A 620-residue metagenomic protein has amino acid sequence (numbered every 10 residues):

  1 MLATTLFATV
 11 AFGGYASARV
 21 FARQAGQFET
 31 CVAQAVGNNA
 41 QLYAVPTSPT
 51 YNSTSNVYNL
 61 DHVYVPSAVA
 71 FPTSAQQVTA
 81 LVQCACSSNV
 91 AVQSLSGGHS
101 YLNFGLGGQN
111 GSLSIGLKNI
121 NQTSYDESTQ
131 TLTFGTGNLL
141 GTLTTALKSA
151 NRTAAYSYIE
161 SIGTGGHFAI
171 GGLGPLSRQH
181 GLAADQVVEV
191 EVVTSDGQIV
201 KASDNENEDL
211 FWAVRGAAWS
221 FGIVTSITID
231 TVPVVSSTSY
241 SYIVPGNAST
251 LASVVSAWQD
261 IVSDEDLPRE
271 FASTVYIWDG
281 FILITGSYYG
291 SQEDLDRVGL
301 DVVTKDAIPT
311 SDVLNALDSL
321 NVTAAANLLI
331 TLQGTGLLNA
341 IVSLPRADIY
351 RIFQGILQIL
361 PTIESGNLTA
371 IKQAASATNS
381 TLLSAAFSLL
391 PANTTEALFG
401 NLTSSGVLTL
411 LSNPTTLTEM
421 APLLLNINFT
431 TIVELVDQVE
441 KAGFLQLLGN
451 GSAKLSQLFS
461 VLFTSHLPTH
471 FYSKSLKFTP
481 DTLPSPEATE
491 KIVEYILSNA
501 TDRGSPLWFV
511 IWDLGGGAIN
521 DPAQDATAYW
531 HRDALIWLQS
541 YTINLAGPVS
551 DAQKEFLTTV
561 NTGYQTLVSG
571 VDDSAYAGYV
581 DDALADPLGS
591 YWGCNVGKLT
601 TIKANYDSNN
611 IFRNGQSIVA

Functional and structural regions predicted by a protein language model:
L2, R19-A620: Soluble FAD-dependent oxygen oxidases
L2-A18: Cleavable N-terminal signal peptides of Sec/SRP-targeted secreted and luminal proteins
